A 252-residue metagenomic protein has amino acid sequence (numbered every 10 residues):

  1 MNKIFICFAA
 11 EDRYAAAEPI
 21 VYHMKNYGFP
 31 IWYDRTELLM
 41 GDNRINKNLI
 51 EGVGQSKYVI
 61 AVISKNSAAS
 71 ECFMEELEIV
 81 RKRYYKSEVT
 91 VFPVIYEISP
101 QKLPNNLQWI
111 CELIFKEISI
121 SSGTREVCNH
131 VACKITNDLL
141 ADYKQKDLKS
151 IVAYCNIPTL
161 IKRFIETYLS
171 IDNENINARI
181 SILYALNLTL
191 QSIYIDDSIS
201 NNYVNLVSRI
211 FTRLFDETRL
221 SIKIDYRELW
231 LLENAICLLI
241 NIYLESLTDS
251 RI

Functional and structural regions predicted by a protein language model:
M1-Y58, R81-R83, E88-V89, I171-I252: Conserved N-terminal substructure of TIR/SEFIR domains
V21-L140: Cross-kingdom TIR/SEFIR domain
H130-I171: Charged, amphipathic alpha-helical linkers/stalks
